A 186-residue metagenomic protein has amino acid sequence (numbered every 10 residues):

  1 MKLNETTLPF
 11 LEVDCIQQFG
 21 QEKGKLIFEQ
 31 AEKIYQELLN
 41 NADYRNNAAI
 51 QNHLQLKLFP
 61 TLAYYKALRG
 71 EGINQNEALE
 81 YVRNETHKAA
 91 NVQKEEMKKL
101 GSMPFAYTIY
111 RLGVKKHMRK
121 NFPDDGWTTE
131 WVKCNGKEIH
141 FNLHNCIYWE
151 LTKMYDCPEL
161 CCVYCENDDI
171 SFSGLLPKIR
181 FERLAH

Functional and structural regions predicted by a protein language model:
M1-L68: N-terminal, charged low-complexity regulatory/assembly segments
L3, T128-E130, F181-R183: Generic structural motif
L8, F122-D125, C165, K178: Short solvent-exposed loop/turn micro-motifs enriched in small/polar/acidic residues
C15, L68, M118-N121, D168-S171 (+1 more regions): Hydrophobic, Leu/Ile/Phe/Ala-enriched alpha-helical segments that form helix-helix packing faces
G20-E22, N74-N76, P158: Short coil/loop linkers at secondary-structure junctions
Q51, Y155-C157: Short, contiguous strand/loop micro-motifs
L56, P60-L62, A67-Y155: Amphipathic interaction/junction segments at domain boundaries or subunit interfaces
K137-H140, I147-L151, P158-H186: C-terminal non-catalytic interaction appendages of large macromolecular assemblies
